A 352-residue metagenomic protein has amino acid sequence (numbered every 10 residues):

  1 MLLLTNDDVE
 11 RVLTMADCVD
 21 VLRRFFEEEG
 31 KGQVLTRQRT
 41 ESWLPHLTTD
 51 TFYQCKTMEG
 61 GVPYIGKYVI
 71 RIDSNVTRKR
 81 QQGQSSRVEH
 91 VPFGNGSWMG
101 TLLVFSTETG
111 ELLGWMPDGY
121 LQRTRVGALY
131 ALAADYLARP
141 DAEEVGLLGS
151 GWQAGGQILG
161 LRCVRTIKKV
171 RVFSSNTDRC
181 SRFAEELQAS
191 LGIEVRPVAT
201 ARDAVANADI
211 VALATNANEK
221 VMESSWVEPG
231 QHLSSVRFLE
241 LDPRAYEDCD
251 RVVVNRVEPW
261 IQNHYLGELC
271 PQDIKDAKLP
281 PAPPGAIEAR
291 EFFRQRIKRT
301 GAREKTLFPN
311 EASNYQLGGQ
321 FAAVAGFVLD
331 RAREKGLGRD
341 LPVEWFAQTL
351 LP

Functional and structural regions predicted by a protein language model:
M1-R123, L129-A131, D141, G318 (+4 more regions): N-terminal ligand-binding/catalytic initiation module
N6-E10, Y246-P352: Adenosine-phosphate binding glycine-rich loop
D118-Q122, S235-L241, A312-G318: Glycine-rich phosphate/pyrophosphate-binding beta-alpha loops
A138-E144, T166, E228-P229: Short helix-loop-beta connector
S150-G151: Glycine-rich Rossmann-fold phosphate-binding loop(s) that bind the pyrophosphate of adenine dinucleotide cofactors
A154-G155: N-terminal Rossmann-fold NAD(P) dinucleotide-binding loop
V164-Q188: NAD(P)-binding Rossmann-fold cofactor-contacting core
G192-L279: Rossmann-like adenosine-cofactor binding region
